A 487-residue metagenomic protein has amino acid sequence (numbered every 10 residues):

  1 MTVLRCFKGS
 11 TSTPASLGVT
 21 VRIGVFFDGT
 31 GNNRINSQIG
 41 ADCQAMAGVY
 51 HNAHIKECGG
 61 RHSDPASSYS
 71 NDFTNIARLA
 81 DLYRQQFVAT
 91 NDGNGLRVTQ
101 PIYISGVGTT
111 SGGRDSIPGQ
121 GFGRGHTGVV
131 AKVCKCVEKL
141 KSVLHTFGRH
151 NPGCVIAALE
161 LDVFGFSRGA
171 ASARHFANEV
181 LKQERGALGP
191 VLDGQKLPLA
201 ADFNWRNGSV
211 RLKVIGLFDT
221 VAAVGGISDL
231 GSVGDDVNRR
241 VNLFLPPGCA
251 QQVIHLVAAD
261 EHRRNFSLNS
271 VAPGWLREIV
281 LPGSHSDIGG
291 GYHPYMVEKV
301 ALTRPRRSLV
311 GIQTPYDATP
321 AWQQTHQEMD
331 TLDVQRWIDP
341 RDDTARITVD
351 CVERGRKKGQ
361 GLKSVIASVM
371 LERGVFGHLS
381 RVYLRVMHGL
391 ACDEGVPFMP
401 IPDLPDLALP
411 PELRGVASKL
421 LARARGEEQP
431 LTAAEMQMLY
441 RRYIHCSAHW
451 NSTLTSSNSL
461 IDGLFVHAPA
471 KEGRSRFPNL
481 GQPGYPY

Functional and structural regions predicted by a protein language model:
M1-Y487: Active-site- or binding-pocket-proximal scaffold segments within functional domains
